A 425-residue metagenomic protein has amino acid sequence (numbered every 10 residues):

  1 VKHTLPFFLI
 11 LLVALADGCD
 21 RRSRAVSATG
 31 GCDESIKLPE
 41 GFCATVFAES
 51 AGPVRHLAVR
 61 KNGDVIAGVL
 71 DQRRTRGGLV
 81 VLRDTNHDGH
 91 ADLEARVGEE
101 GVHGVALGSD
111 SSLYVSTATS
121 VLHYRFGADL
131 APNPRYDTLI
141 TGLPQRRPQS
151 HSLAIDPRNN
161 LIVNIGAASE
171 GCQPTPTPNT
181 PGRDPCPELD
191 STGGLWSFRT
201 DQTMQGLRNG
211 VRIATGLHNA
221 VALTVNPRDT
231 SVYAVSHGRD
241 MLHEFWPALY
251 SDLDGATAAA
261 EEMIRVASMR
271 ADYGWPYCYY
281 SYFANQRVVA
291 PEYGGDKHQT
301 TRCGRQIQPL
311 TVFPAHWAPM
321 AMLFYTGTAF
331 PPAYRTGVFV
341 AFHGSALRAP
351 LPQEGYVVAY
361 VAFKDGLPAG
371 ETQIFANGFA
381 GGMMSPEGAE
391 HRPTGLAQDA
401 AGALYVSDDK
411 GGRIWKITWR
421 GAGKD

Functional and structural regions predicted by a protein language model:
R21-L38, A167-R208, G216-N219, T224-E387 (+3 more regions): Beta-propeller domain segments
V46-A51, A95-E100, L139-Q145, V211-G216 (+3 more regions): Surface loop/turn motifs at the tips and blade-to-blade linkers of beta-strand repeat domains
S50-P53, T75, L93, E100-G101 (+9 more regions): Beta-rich catalytic cores
H56, G104, S152, N219-A222 (+2 more regions): Conserved beta-strand position repeated once per blade in WD40 beta-propeller domains
V59-G63, L107-D110, I155-N159, T224-D229 (+2 more regions): Residue-level detector of Asp-centered blade-edge/turn motifs that repeat once per structural unit in beta-propeller
D64-G68, S112-V115, N160-N164, S231-V235 (+3 more regions): Conserved beta-propeller blade signature
L93-V97, V102, T119-D156, N164 (+3 more regions): Asp-box/WD-like beta-propeller blade repeats and closely related beta-sheet repeat scaffolds
A397-D425: Blade-level signature of beta-propeller repeat domains, shared across WD40, Kelch, NHL, RCC1 and BNR/Asp-box propellers
